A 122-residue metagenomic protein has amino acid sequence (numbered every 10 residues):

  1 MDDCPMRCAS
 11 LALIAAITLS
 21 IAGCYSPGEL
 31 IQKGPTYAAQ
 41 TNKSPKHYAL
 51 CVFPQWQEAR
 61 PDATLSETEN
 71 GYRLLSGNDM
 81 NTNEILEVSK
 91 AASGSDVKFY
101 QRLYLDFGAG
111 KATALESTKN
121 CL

Functional and structural regions predicted by a protein language model:
M1-C24: Sec-dependent bacterial lipoprotein signal peptides
T18-Y37: Bacterial Sec signal peptide processing site at the extreme N-terminus
L30, T41-T82: Post-signal-peptide N-terminal segment of Sec-exported extracytoplasmic proteins
P35-N42, Y100-L105: Second-shell loop/turn segments in exported
Q40-H47, V88-G94: A short, structured loop/turn motif at beta-sheet edges
L75-F107: Mid-chain, structured segments of secreted extracytoplasmic proteins
Q101-L122: C-terminal partner/receptor-binding element of secreted or periplasmic proteins
